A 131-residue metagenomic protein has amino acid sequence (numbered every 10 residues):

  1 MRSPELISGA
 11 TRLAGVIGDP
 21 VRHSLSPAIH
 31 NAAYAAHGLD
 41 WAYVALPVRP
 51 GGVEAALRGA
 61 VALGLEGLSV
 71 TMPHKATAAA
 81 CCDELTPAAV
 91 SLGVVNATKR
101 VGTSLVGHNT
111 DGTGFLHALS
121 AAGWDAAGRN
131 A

Functional and structural regions predicted by a protein language model:
S3, I7-W124: Phosphate/diphosphate ligand-binding glycine-rich loop within oxidoreductases
A14, N130-A131: Conserved hydrophobic helix-helix packing surfaces used for dimerization/oligomerization
W124-N130: Short helix-loop-beta connector
